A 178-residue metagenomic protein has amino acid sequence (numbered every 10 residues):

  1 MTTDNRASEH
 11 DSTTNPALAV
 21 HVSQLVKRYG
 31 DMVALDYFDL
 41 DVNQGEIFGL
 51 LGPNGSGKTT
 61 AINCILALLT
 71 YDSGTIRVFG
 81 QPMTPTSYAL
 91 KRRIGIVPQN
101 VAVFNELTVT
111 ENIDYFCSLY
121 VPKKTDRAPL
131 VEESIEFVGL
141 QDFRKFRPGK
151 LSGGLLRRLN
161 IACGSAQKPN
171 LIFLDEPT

Functional and structural regions predicted by a protein language model:
P53-G57: Walker A (P-loop) phosphate-binding loop of ABC-type ATPase nucleotide-binding domains
G74-P82, A89-L90: Conserved ABC transporter NBD signature motif
E106, R147-L151: Conserved ABC ATPase signature
D114, S118, T125-F143: Conserved ABC ATPase "signature" region
I161: Hydrophobic anchor residue at the start of the ABC signature
I172-D175: Catalytic Walker B motif of ABC-type/P-loop ATPase nucleotide-binding domains
